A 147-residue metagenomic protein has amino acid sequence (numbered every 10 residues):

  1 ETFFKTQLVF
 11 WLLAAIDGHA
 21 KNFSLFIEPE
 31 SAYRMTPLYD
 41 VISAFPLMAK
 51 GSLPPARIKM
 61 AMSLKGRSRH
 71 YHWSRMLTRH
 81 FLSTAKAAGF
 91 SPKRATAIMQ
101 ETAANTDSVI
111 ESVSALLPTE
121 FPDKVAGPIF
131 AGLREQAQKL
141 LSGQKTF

Functional and structural regions predicted by a protein language model:
E1-A20, S24-F147: Anionic ligand-binding catalytic core segments
